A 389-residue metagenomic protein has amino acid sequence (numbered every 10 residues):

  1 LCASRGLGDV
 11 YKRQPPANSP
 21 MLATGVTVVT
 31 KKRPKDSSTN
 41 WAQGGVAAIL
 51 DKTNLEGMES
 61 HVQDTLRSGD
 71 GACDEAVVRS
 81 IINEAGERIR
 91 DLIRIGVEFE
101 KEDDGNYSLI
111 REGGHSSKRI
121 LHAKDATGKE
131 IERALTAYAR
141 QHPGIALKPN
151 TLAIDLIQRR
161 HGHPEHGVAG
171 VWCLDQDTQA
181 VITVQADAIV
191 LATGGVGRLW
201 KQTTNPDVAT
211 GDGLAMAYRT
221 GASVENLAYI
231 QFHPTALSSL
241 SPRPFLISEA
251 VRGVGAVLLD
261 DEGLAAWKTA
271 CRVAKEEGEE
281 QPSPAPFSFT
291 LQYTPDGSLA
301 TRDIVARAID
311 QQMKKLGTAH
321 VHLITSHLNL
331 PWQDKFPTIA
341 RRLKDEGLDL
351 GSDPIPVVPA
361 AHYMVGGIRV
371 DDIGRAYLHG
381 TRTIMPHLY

Functional and structural regions predicted by a protein language model:
L1-Q14: Single conserved hydrophobic/aromatic residue that forms the stacking wall/gate of nucleotide- or nucleobase-binding
L22-A42, T53: Glycine-rich FAD pyrophosphate-binding loop
A48-I81: Glycine-rich active-site loop/strand segments that organize a redox cofactor
S68-E112: Rossmann-like flavin
C73-N83, R119-A137, K148, T203-G211 (+3 more regions): Short beta-strand to alpha-helix junction loop
I93-A180, Q185, A192, A236-S239 (+1 more regions): Conserved redox-cofactor binding core of oxidoreductases
A188-G194, I373, L378-Y389: Short FAD-binding loop at a beta-strand-to-alpha-helix junction that anchors the flavin cofactor in diverse
M216, A222-P356: An anion/pyrophosphate-binding glycine-rich loop and adjacent beta-alpha core in soluble alpha-beta enzymes
